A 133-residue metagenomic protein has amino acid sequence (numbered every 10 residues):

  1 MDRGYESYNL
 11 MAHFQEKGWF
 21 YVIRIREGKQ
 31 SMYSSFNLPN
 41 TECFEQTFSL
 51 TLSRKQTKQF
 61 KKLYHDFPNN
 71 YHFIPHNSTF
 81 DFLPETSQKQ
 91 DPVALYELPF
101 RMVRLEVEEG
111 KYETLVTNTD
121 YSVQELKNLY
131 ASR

Functional and structural regions predicted by a protein language model:
M1-R133: Single, function-defining residue in the core of a domain
